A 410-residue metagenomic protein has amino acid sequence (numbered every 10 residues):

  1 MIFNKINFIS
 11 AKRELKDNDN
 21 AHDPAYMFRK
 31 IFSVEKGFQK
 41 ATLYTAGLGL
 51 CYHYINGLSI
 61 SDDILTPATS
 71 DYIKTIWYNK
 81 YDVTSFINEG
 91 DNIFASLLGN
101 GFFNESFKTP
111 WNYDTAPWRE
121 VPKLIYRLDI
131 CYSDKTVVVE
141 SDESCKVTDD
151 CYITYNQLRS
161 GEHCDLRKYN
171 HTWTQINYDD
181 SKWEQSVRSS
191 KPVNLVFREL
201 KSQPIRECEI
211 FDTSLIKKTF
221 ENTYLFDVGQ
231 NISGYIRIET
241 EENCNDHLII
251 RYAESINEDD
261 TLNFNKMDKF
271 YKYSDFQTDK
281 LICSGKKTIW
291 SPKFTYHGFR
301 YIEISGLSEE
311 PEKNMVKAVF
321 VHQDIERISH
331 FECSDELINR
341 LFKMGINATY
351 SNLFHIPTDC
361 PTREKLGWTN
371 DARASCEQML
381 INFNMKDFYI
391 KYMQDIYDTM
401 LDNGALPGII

Functional and structural regions predicted by a protein language model:
M1-R363, N370-D371, D387-Y392, I396 (+1 more regions): Extracellular/oxidizing-compartment recognition motifs
L307, A374-M385: Well-ordered alpha-helical scaffold segments within catalytic/enzyme domains
E377-L380, Q394, D398: Generic alpha-helical structural context detector
